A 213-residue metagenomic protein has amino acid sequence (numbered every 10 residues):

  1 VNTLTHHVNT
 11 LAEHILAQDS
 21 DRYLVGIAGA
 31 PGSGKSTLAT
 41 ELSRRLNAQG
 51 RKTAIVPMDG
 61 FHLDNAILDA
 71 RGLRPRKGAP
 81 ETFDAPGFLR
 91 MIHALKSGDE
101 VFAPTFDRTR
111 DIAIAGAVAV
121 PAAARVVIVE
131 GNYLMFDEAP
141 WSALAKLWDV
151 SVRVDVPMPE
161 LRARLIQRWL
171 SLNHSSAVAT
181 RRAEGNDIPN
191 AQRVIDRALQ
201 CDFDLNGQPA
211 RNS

Functional and structural regions predicted by a protein language model:
V1-G26, A30: Extreme N-terminal, non-catalytic leader segments that precede Walker-type/kinase nucleotide-binding cores
K35: Conserved lysine of the Walker
L38: Hydrophobic positions on the alpha1 helix immediately C-terminal to the Walker A/P-loop
E41: Active-site signature of alpha/beta-hydrolase-fold catalytic machinery across serine- and Asp/Cys-nucleophile hydrolases
R44-A54: Post-Walker A helix-loop "phosphate-sensing" segment adjacent to the P-loop in P-loop NTPases
A54, L63-R110: Conserved nucleotide-sensing/catalytic segment adjacent to the nucleotide-binding pocket in NTP-handling enzymes
R110-R168: ATP-dependent NMP and nucleoside kinases share a basic, alpha-helical "lid"
I114-G116, W141-S142, Q167-S213: Small-molecule kinase domains that catalyze NTP-dependent phosphoryl transfer to phosphate-bearing small molecules
